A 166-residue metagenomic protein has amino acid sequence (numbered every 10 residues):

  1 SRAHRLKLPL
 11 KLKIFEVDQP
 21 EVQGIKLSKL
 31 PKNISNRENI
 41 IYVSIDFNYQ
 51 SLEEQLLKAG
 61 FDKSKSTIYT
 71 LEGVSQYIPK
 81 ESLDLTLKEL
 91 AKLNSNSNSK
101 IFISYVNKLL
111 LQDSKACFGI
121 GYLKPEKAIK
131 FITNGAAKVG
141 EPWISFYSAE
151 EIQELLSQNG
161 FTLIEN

Functional and structural regions predicted by a protein language model:
S1-N166: Alpha-helical subdomain
